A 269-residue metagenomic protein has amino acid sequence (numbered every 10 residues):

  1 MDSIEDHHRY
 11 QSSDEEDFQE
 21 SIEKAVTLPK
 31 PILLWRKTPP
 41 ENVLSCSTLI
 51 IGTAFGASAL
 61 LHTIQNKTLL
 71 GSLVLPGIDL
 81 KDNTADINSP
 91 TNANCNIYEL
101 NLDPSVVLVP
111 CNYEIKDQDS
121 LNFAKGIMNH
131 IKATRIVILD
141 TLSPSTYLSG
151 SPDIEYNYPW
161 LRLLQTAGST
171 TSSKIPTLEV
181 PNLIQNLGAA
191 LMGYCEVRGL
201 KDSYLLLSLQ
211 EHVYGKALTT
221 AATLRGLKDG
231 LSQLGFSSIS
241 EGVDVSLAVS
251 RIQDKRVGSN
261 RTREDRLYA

Functional and structural regions predicted by a protein language model:
M1-R135, T141-S151, R266-Y268: N-terminal catalytic or cofactor-binding beta/alpha core of small enzyme domains
D2-I4, L231, G235-A269: C-terminal functional modules of predominantly eukaryotic multidomain proteins
R9, R36, K67, R135 (+6 more regions): Arginine residue identity/basic-tract feature
N66-L75, N129-I136, V197-S203, K228-V243: Structural alpha-beta junctions
N83-P90, L142-L148, S172-E179, I239-A248: Low-complexity, flexible helical/coil segments
S143-S232, R261-R263, L267-Y268: Catalytic cores of processing enzymes, dominated by hydrolases/peptidases, characterized by acidic/His-rich
